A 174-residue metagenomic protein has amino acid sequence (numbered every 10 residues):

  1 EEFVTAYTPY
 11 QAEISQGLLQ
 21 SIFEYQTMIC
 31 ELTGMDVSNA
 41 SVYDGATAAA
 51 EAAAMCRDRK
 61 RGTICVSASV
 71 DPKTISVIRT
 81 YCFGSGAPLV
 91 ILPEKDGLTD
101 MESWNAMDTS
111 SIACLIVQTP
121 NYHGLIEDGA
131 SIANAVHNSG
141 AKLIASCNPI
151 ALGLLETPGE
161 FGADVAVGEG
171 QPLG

Functional and structural regions predicted by a protein language model:
E1-A48: Conserved N-terminal alpha-helix of the aminotransferase class I/II PLP-enzyme fold
T47-A50, A54-G174: Conserved PLP-enzyme active-site core in the AAT-like
